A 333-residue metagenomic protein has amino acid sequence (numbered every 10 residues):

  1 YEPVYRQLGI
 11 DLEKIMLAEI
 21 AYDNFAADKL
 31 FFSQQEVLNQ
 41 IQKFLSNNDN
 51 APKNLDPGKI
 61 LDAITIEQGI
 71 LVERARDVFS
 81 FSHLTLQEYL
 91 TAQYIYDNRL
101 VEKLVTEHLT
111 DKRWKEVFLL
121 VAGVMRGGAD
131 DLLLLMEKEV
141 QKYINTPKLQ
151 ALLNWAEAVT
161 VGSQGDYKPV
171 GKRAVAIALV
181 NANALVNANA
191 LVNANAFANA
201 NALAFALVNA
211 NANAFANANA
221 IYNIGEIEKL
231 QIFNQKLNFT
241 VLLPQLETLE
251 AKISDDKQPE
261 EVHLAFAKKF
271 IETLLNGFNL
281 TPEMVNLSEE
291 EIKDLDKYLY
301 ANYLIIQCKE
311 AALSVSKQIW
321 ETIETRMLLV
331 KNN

Functional and structural regions predicted by a protein language model:
Y1-Q7, L203, N217-E226, I292-L295 (+1 more regions): Short intrinsically disordered, low-complexity coil segments enriched in acidic
Y1-T91, Y96, V161-G171, A182-N189 (+1 more regions): Extended helical regulatory/linker subdomains that flank P-loop NTPase cores
Y5, S33, F79-F81, T85 (+6 more regions): Bulky hydrophobic/aromatic packing residues
G9, E13, S80, T110 (+2 more regions): Aromatic-acidic/polar surface patches that form glycan- and anion
G9, S33, D56, G127-G128 (+1 more regions): Helix N-terminus capping/helix-initiation residues
A21, D28, A92-L264, K269-L274 (+1 more regions): Hydrophobic repeat-domain scaffold segments
H83, D111, S288: Residue-level signal for threonine
E260-N333: Extended, C-terminal alpha-helical/coiled-coil scaffolding tails that mediate protein-protein interactions and assembly
